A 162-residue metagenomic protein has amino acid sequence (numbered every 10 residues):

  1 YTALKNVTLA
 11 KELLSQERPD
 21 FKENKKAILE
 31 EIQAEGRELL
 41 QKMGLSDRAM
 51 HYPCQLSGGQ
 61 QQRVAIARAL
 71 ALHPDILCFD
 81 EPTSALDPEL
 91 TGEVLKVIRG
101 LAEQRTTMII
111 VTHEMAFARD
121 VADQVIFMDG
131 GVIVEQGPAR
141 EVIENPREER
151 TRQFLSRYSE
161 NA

Functional and structural regions predicted by a protein language model:
H51, L72, Q104: Conserved signature/switch motifs of ABC ATPase nucleotide-binding domains
Y52-L56, Q60: Conserved ABC ATPase signature
L77-D80: Catalytic Walker B motif of ABC-type/P-loop ATPase nucleotide-binding domains
P88-L90: Helix N-cap at the start of a conserved alpha-helix in ABC-type nucleotide-binding domains
T112-H113: H-loop/switch region of ABC-family ATPase nucleotide-binding domains
A118-D120: A short, surface-exposed alpha-helical micro-motif characterized by mixed small hydrophobic and charged/polar residues
